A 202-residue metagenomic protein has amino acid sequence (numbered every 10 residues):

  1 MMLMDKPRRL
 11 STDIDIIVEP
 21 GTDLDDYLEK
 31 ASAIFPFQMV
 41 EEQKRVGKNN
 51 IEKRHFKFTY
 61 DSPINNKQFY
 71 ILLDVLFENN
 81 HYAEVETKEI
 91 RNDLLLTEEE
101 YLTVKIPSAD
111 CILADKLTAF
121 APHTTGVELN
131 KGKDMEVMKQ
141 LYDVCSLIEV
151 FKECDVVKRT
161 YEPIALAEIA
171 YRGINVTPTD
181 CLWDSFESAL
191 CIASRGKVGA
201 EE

Functional and structural regions predicted by a protein language model:
M1-G21: Active-site nucleotide-donor binding segment shared across nucleotidyl transfer reactions
M1-M4, M39, M135-M138: Detector for methionine-enriched segments
M4-P7, Y27-K30, E84-K88: Short, conserved acidic/polar surface loops in the N-terminal third of protein domains
L10, G21-D23, Q68, V137: Generic detector of bulky aromatic hydrophobic side chains
S11-D15, M39-Q43, T125-L129: Short acidic, glycine/Ser/Thr-rich loop/turn "cap" segments at secondary-structure junctions
I17-I51: Metal-dependent nucleotidyltransferase catalytic core
N49-E201: Catalytic cores of NTP-dependent nucleotidyl/adenyl transfer enzymes across multiple folds
